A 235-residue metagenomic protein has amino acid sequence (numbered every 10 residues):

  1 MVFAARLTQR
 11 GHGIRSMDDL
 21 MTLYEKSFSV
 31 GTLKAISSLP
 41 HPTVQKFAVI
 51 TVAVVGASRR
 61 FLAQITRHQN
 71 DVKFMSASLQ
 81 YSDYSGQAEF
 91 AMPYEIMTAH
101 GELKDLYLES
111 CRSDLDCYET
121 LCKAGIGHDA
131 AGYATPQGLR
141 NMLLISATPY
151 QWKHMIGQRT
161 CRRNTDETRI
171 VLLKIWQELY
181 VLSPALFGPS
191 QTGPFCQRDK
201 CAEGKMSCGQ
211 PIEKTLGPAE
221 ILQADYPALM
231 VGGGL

Functional and structural regions predicted by a protein language model:
M1-L235: Family-specific signature for flavin-dependent thymidylate synthase
